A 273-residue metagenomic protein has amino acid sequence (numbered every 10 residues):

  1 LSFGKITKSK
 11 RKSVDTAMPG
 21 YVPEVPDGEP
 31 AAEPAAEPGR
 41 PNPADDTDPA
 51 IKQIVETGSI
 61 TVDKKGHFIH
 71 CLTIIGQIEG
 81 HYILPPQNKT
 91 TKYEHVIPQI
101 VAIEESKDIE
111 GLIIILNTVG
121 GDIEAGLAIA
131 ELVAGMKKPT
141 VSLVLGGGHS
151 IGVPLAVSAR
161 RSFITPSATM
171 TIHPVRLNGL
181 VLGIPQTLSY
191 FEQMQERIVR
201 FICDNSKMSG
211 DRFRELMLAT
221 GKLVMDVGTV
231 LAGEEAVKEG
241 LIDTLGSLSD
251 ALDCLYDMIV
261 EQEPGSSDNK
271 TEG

Functional and structural regions predicted by a protein language model:
L1-L143, G147-V153, S158-H173, L177-G273: N-terminal organellar transit peptides
